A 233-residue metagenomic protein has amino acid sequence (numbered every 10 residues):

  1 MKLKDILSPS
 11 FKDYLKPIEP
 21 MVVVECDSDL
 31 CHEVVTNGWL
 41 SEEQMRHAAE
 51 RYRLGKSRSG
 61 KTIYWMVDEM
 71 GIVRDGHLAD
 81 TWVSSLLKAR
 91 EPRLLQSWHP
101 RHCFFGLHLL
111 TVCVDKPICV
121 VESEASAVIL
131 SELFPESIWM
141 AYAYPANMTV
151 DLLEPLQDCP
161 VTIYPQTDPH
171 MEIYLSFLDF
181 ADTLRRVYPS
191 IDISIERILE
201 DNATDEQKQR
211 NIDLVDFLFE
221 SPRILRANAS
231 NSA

Functional and structural regions predicted by a protein language model:
M1-M70, T111-V112, I224-A233: TOPRIM metal-binding catalytic domain and adjacent DNA-binding surface shared by DnaG-type primases
V23, C119, I173: Charged, low-complexity surface patches
V35-L40, W98-H108, E200-I212: Short, exposed beta-strand "edge-strand" segments with a Pro/Gly-rich flavor and a Y/T-containing core
S57-Q157: Phosphate-handling DNA/RNA-contact segment within nucleic-acid enzymes
D115-K116, A127-A233: TOPRIM fold recognition
